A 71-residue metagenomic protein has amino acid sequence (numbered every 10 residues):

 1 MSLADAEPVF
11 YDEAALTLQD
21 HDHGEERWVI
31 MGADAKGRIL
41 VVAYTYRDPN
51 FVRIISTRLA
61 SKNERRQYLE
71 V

Functional and structural regions predicted by a protein language model:
M1-V71: Ribonuclease/tRNase effector modules and their secretory precursors
